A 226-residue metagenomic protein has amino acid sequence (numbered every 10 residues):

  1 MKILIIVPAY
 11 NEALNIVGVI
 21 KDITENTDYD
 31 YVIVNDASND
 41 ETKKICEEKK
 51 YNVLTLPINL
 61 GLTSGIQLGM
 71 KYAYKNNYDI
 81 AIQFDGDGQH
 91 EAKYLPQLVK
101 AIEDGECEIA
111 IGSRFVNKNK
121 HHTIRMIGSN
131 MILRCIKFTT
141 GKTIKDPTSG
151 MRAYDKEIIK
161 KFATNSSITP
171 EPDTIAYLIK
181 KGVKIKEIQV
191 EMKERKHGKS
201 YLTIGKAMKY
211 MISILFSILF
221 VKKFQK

Functional and structural regions predicted by a protein language model:
K2-L4, D173: Cell-envelope/extracellular polymer assembly enzymes that use nucleotide-activated donors
L4-P8, T55: Short hydrophobic beta-strand elements that form part of the catalytic alpha/beta core underpinning NDP-sugar/donor
N11-E25: Short, well-formed alpha-helical segments that are part of the catalytic scaffolds of diverse glycosyltransferases
L14-G18, D40-E48: Acidic helix N-cap motif at the loop->helix transition within catalytic regions of sugar-transfer enzymes
N35-K43, G88: A conserved acidic beta->alpha catalytic loop
I58-K75, I80, A92-I168, E194-S217 (+1 more regions): Acceptor/aglycone-binding surface of glycosyltransferases and processive sugar-polymer synthases
T143, N165-S166, A176-K193: Catalytic donor-sugar/metal-binding loop of nucleotide-sugar-dependent glycosyltransferases
